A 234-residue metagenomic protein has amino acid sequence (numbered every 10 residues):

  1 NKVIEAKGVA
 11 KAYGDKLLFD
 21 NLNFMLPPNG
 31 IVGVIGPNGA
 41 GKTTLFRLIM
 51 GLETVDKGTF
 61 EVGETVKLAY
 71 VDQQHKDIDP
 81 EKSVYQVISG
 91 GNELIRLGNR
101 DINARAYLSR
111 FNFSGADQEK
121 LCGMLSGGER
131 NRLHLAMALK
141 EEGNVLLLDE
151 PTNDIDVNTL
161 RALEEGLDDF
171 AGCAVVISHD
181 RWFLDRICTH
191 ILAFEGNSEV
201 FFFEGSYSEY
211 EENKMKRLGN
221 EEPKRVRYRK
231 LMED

Functional and structural regions predicted by a protein language model:
N1-D234: ABC ATP-binding cassette signature C-motif
